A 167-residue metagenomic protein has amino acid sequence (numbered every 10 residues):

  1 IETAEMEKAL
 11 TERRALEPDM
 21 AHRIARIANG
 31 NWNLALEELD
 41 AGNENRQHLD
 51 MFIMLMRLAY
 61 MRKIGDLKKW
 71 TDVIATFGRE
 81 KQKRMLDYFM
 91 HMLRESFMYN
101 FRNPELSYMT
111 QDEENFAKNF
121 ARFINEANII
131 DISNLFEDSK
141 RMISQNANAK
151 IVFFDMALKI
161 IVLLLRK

Functional and structural regions predicted by a protein language model:
I1-Y88, M92, Y99-L106, Q111-K167: Charged, glycine-rich active-site and insertion segments that engage polyanionic ligands
